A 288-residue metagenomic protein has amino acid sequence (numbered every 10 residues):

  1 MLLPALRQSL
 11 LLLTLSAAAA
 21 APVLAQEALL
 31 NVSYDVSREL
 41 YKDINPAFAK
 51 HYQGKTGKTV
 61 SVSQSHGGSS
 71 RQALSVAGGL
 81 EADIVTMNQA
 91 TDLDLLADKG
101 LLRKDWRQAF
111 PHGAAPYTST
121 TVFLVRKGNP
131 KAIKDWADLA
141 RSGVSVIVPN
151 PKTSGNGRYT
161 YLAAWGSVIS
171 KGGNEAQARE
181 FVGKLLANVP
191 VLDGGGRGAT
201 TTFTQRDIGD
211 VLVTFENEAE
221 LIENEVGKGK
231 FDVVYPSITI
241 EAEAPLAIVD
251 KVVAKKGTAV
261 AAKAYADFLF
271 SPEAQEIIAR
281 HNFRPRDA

Functional and structural regions predicted by a protein language model:
M1-L13: Bacterial N-terminal signal peptides that target proteins for export
A20-A25: Sec/Tat signal peptide C-region and signal peptidase I cleavage site
Q26-S154: N-terminal segment of the mature folded domain
V32-Y34, V125-K127, S145-K171, L185-V189 (+1 more regions): Short beta-strand->loop
V122-L124, D232, P245-A247: Residues embedded in well-ordered beta-strands
G128-K134, T153, G166-N174, V252-V260: Short helix-loop capping/hinge motifs at secondary-structure junctions, enriched in acidic/polar residues
K171-S237: Ligand-binding pocket segment of bilobal, Venus flytrap-like solute-binding proteins
V253-A288: Extracellular/periplasmic juxtamembrane helices and adjacent flexible linkers that interface with membrane partners
